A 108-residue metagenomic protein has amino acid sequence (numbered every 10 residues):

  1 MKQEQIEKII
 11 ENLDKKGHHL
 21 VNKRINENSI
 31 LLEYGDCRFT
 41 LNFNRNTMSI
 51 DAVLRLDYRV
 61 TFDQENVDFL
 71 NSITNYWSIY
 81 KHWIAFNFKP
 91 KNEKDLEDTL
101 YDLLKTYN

Functional and structural regions predicted by a protein language model:
M1-V21, L103: Amphipathic alpha-helical segments
K2, T47-N108: Intrinsically disordered, low-complexity regulatory regions enriched in serine/threonine/proline and acidic residues
E7-I10, L31-D36, E97-N108: A general secondary-structure boundary signal
K16-Q64: Amphipathic, interaction-prone secondary-structure segments
